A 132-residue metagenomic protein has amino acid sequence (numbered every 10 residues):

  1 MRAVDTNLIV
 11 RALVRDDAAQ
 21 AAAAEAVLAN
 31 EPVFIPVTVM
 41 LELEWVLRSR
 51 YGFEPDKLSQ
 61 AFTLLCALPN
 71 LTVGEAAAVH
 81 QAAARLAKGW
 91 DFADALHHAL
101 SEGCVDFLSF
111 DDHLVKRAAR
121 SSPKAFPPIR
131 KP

Functional and structural regions predicted by a protein language model:
M1, A99-P132: Acidic, PIN/NYN-like endoribonuclease modules and their adjacent C-terminal/linker elements
M1-I35, R50-K57, K124-P132: Short, well-structured N-terminal submotif of metal-dependent ribonuclease cores
V4, L41-E42, A95: A generic alpha-helix surface/boundary motif
N7-L8, T38, D112-H113: Alpha-helix/helix-capping structural signal
R11-L13, V46, R117-A118: Residues that scaffold the ATP/ADP-binding catalytic core of kinase and kinase-like folds
L13, E25, C66, H80-A83: Regular secondary-structure segments
E42-N70, A83: Active-site-proximal, substrate-binding regions of enzyme catalytic domains and RNA-binding/basic surfaces
L68-H113: Active-site neighborhoods of divalent-metal-dependent phosphate/nucleic-acid chemistry enzymes
